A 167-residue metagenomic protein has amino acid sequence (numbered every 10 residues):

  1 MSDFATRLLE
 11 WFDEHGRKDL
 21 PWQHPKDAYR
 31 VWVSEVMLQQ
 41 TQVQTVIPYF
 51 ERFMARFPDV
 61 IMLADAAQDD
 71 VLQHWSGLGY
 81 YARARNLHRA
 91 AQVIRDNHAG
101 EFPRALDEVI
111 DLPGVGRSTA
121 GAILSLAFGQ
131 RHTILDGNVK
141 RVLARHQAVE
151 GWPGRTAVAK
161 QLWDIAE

Functional and structural regions predicted by a protein language model:
M1-R7: Generic start-of-chain signal for non-secretory N-termini
R7-E167: Catalytic cores of DNA base-excision repair glycosylases
